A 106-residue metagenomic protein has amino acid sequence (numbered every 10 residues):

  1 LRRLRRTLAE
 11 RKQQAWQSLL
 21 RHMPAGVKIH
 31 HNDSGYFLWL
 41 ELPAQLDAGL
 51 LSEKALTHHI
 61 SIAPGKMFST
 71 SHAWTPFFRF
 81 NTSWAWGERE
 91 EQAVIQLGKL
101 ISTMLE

Functional and structural regions predicted by a protein language model:
L1-R3, S18-L20: Amphipathic alpha-helix from the class-I
R6-W16, V27-E41: Conserved glycine-rich beta-strand-loop-beta hairpin in the small C-terminal domain of fold type I
L20-I29, L105-E106: Surface-exposed helix-capping loop/turn segments at secondary-structure junctions
L40-A44, T82-W84: Short beta-strand-to-loop capping motifs
Q45-L51, E88-Q92: Short, conserved charged micro-motifs
T57, S71-E106: PLP-dependent enzyme catalytic core of the Aspartate aminotransferase-like
S61: Residue-level detector of anion-binding/catalytic polar loops
